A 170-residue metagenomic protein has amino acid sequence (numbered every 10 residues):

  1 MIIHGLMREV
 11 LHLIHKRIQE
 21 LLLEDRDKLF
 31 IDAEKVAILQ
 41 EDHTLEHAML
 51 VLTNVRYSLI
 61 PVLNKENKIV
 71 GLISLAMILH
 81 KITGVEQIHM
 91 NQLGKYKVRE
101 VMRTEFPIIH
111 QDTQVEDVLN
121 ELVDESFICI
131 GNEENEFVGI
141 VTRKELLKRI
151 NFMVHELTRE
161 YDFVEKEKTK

Functional and structural regions predicted by a protein language model:
M1-K170: Tandem CBS (Cystathionine beta-synthase) repeat/Bateman regulatory domains
